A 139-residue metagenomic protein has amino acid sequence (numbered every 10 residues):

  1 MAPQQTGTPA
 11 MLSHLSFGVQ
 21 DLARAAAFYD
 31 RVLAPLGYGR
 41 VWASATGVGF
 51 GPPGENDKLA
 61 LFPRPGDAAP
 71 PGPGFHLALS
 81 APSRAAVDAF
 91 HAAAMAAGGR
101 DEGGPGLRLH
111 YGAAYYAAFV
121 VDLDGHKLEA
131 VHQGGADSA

Functional and structural regions predicted by a protein language model:
A2-A26, L77, G134-A139: N-terminal beta-strand motif that seeds the catalytic metal site of vicinal oxygen chelate
T6, G51-A89: Long, continuous compositionally biased terminal/linker segments
H14, H76, H91, H126: Histidine-centered active-site/metal-ligand motif
F17-L59: Core segments of cupin and vicinal oxygen chelate
Q20-R24, L79-L123: Vicinal oxygen chelate
F28, V32-A45, P65-A68, F75 (+5 more regions): Long, contiguous binding/interaction regions
G39, G47-F50, A68-P70, A78-S80 (+2 more regions): A structural feature recognizing the 12-helix transmembrane core of secondary solute carriers
K58-P63, F119, L128-V131: Conserved beta-strand in the GNAT
